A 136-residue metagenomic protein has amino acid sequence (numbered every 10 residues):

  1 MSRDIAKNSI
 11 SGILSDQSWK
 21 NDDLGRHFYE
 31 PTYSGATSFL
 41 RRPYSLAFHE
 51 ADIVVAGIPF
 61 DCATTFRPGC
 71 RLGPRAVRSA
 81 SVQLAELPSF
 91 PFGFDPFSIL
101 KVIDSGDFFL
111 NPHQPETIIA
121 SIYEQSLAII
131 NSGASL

Functional and structural regions predicted by a protein language model:
S2-L136: Metal-dependent C-N hydrolase catalytic cores
